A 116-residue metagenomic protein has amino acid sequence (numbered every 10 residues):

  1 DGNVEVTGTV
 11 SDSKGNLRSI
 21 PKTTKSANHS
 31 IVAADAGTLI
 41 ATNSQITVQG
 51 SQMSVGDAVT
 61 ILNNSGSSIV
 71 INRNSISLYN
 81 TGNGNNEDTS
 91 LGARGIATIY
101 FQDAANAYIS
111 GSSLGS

Functional and structural regions predicted by a protein language model:
D1-G2, V6-G15, E87-T89: Parallel beta-helix/beta-solenoid repeats that form elongated, surface-exposed shafts/blades used for receptor binding
V10-L78, F101-S116: Exposed extracellular interaction/assembly regions and N-terminal maturation sites
S75-L91: Terminal beta-strand-rich extracellular "head" domains that mediate receptor/glycan or other ligand binding
G92-Q102: Extracellular disulfide-bonded cysteine-rich modules/repeats
